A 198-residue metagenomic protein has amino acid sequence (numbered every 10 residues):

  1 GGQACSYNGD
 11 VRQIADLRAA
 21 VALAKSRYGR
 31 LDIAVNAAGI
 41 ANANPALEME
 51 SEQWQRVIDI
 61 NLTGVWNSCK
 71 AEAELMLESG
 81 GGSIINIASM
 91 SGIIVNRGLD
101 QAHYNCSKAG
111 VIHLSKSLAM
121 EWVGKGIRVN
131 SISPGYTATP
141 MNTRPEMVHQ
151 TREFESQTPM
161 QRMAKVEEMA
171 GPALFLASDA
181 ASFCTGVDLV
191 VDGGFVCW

Functional and structural regions predicted by a protein language model:
A37-N42, G194: Conserved NAD(P)H cofactor-binding loop of Rossmann-fold oxidoreductase domains
P45-A46, Q53-I58, F154: Substrate-binding pocket helix/loop in short-chain dehydrogenase/reductase
C69, S107, S115: Active-site helix of classical SDR
E74, M120-G124, S182: Alpha-helical segment proximal to the catalytic Tyr-Lys
S89: Residue(s) in the substrate-gating loop at a strand-loop-helix junction that position the organic substrate next
T158-M169, A180: A conserved structural motif in NAD(P)-dependent oxidoreductases
A173-L174, T185-W198: Short C-terminal tail/terminal secondary-structure segment of NAD(P)H-dependent dehydrogenase/reductase domains
